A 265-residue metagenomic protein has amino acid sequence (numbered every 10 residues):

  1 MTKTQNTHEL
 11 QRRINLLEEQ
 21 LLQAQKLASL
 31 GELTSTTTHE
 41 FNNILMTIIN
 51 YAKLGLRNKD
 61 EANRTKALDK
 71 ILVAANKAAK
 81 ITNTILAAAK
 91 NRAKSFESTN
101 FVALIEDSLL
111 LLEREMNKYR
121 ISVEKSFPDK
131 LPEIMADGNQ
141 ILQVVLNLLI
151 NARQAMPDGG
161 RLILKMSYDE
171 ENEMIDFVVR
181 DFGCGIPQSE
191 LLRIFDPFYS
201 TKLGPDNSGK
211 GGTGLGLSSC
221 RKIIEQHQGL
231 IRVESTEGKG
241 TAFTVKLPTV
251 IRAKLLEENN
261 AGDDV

Functional and structural regions predicted by a protein language model:
E97-L109, D176: A conserved beta-strand-to-alpha-helix junction within the catalytic ATP-binding
N117, S122-P132: Conserved catalytic submotifs in the C-terminal HATPase_c
L162, S167-F177: Short beta-strand-loop-beta element adjacent to the nucleotide/active-site pocket used for signaling
I186-F198, N260: Short conserved segment of the HATPase_c
G216, C220: Short alpha-helical Gxxx[C/S/T] motif in the catalytic ATP-binding
I223-I224: Detector for a conserved hydrophobic position within an alpha-helical segment of the HATPase_c
